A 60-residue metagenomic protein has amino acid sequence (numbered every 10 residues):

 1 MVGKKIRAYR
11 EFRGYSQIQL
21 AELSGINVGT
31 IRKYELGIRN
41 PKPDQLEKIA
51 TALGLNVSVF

Functional and structural regions predicted by a protein language model:
K4-L23, K48: Short basic helix-loop element that most often maps to the first helix and adjoining turn of HTH DNA-binding modules
I6, L20-A21, I31-Y34, F60: Conserved hydrophobic/aromatic packing and binding residues within compact polymer-binding modules
Q17-I18, V28, R39, V57: The DNA-contacting recognition helix of HTH DNA-binding domains and analogous helical DNA-recognition elements
G25-P41: Recognition helix of helix-turn-helix/homeodomain-like DNA-binding domains that insert into the DNA major groove
K42-V59: DNA major-groove recognition helix of helix-turn-helix/homeodomain DNA-binding modules
